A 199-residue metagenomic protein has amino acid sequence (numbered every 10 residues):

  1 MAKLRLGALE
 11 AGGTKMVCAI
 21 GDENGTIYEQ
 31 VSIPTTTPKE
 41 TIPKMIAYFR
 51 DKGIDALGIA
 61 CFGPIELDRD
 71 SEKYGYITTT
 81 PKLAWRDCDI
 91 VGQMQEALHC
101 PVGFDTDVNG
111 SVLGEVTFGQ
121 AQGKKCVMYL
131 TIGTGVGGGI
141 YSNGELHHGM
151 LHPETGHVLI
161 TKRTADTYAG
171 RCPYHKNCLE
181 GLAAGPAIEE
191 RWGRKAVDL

Functional and structural regions predicted by a protein language model:
A2-G7: Extreme N-terminal starter segment of soluble prokaryotic enzymes
L9-T14, T131-G135: A short acidic Gly-Thr/Ser loop motif
T14, G25-T26, Y76, E145: Residue-level signal for well-ordered, solvent-exposed loop/turn and beta-edge residues enriched in charged/polar side
C18, I33, I59, I188: Residue-level signal for inorganic ion chemistry
I20-E23, E29, K39, G103 (+1 more regions): Glycine/GP-enriched mid-protein hinge/lid loop-to-helix segment characteristic of carbohydrate kinases
N24-I54: N-terminal phosphate-binding loop and adjacent alpha-helix
P38, I42, A56, I65-C126 (+2 more regions): Glycine-rich phosphate-binding loop and adjoining helix at the ATP-binding site of ATP-dependent phosphoryl-transfer
L57-P64, I132-T134: Glycine-rich beta-strand-to-loop/alpha-helix junction loops that act as flexible
